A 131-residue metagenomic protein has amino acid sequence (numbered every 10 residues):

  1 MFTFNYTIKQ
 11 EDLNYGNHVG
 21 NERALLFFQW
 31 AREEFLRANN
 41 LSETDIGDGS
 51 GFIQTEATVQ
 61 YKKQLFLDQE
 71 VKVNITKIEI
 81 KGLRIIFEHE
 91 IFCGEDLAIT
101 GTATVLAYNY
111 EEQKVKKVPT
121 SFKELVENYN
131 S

Functional and structural regions predicted by a protein language model:
M1-T55, Y110-S131: Hot-dog-fold acyl-thioester-processing enzymes
F2-T3, F66-L67, I78-S131: HotDog/MaoC-like acyl-thioester-processing domains
N5-K9, Q60, T104: Generic structural detector for well-ordered beta-strands
F35-K72, T76-I85, A98-T100, L106: Hydrophobic beta-strand-centered segment that forms part of the acyl-chain substrate-binding groove
